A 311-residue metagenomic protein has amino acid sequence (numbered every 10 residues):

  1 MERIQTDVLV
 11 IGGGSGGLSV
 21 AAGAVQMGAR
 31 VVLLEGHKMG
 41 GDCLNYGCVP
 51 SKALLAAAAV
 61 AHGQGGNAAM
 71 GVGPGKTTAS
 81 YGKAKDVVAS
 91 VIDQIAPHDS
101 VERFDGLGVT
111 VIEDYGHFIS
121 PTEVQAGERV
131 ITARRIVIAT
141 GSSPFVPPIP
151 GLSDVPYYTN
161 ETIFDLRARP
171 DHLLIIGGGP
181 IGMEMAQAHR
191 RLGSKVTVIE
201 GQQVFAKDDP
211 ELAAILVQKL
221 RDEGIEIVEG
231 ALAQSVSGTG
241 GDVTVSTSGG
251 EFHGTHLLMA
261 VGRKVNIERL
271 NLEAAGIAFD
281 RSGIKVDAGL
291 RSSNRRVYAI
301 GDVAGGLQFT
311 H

Functional and structural regions predicted by a protein language model:
E2-G14, R169-G179: Beta1/beta-strand and adjacent pyrophosphate-binding region of the FAD-binding site in flavoprotein oxidoreductases
E2-Q5, A22-A29, L34-R169, Q202-A206 (+7 more regions): Glycine-rich flavin
D7-L33, G182-R191: N-terminal Rossmann-like FAD-binding beta1-loop-alpha1 element of flavoenzymes
L9-I11, G116, I131-G141, I175-I176 (+2 more regions): Short hydrophobic core segments
G12-G17, G141, G177-G182, G262 (+2 more regions): Conserved phosphate-binding and hydrolysis motifs of nucleotide-dependent enzymes
S153-A168, E251-H311: FAD-site-proximal beta/loop scaffold in flavoenzymes
R167-D208: Rossmann-like NAD(P)H-binding beta-loop-alpha module
